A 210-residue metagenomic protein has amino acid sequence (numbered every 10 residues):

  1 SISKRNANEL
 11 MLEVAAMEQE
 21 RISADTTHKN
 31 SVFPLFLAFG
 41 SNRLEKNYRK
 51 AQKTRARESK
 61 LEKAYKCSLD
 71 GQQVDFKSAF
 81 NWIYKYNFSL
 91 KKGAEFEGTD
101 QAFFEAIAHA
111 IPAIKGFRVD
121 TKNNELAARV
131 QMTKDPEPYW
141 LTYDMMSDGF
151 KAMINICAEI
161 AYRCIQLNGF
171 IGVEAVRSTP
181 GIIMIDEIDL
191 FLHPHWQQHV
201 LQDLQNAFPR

Functional and structural regions predicted by a protein language model:
S1, W82-I83, W196: Tryptophan-centered motif/residue detector
S1-S78, K92-A94, G98-T99, A108 (+2 more regions): P-loop NTPase switch/coupling surface
F76-K92, I183-M184: A short, surface-exposed helix-loop junction/capping segment
E95-A102, A152, W196: Soluble or luminal CAZymes and related metallo-dependent hydrolases
F104, A108, A158-A161: Amphipathic, well-packed alpha-helical segments that form the structural scaffold of globular domains
T121-A127: A short, compositionally biased
A127-R210: Switch/communication elements of ASCE P-loop NTPase nucleotide-binding domains
